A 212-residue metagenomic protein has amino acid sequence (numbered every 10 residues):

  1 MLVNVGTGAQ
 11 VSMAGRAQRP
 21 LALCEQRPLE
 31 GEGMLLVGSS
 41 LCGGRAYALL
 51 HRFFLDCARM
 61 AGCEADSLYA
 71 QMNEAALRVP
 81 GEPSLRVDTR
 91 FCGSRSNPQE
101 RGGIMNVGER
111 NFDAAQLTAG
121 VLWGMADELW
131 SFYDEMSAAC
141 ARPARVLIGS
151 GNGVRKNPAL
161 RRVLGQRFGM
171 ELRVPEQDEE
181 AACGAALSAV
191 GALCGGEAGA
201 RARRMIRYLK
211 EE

Functional and structural regions predicted by a protein language model:
M1-I148, G153-E211: Active-site core segments that coordinate phosphate-bearing ligands/cofactors across diverse enzyme families
